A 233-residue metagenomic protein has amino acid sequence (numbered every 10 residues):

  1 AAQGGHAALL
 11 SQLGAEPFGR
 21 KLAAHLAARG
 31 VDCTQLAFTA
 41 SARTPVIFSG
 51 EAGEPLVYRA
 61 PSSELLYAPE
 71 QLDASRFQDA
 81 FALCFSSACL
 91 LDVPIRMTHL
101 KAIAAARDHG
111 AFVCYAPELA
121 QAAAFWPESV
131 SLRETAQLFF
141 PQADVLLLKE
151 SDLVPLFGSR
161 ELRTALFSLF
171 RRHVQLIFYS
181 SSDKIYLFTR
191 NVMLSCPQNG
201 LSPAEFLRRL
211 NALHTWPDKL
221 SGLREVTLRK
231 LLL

Functional and structural regions predicted by a protein language model:
H6-S87: Conserved N-terminal subdomain of the carbohydrate kinase-like
A27-T34, S129-P155: Structural recognition of alpha->loop->beta junctions
R76-Q78, Q137-F140, R171: A short, aliphatic-rich alpha-helical micro-motif
R96-A102, P127-T135, S159-L166: Charged helix-capping and loop-helix junction motifs
A106-F112, R171-L176: A short helix->loop->beta-strand "cap" motif at the edges of active sites that frequently abuts
E118-F125: A short, histidine- and acid-enriched strand-loop-helix "catalytic/donor-clamping" loop that lines the nucleotide-sugar
V145-P155, T164-Q198, K230: Conserved phosphate-donor
N191-L233: Conserved post-catalytic alpha-helical subdomain immediately downstream of the catalytic base and nucleotide-binding
